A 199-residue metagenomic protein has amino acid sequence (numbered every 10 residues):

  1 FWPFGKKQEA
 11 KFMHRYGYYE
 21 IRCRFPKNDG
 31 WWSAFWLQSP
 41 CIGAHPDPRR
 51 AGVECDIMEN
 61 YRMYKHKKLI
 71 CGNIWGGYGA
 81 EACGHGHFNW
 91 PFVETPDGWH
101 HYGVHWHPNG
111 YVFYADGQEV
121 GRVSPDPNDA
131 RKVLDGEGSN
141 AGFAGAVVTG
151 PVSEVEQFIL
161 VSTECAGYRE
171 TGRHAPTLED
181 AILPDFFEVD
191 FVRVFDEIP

Functional and structural regions predicted by a protein language model:
F1-P199: GH16 jelly-roll
